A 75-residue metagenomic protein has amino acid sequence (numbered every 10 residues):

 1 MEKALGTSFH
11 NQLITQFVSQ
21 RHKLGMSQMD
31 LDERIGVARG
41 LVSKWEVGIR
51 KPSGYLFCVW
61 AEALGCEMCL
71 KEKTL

Functional and structural regions predicted by a protein language model:
M1-K23: A short, Lys/Arg-rich alpha-helix, primarily the initiator
T15-R34, V59: Short basic helix-loop element that most often maps to the first helix and adjoining turn of HTH DNA-binding modules
G36-K51: Recognition helix of helix-turn-helix/homeodomain-like DNA-binding domains that insert into the DNA major groove
S53-K71: DNA major-groove recognition helix of helix-turn-helix/homeodomain DNA-binding modules
